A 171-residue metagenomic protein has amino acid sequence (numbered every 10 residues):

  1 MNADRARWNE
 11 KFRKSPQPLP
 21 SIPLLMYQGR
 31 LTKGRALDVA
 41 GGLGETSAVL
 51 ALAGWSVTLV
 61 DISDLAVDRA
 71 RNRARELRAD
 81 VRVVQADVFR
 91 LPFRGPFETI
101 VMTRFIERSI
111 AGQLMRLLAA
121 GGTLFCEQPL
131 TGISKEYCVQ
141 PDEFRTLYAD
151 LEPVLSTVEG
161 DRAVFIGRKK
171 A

Functional and structural regions predicted by a protein language model:
M1-L31: S-adenosyl-L-methionine
G34-G42: Conserved class I S-adenosyl-L-methionine
S63-L65: Conserved SAM/SAH-binding beta-strand->alpha-helix loop
A70-R71: Conserved SAM-binding loop
L77-V88: Conserved SAM-binding strand-loop segment of SAM-dependent methyltransferases
P92-T99: A short acidic, Gly/Pro-enriched loop at the edge of an enzyme's catalytic core that lines a small-molecule cofactor
A111-T123: A short glycine-rich, Lys/Arg-flanked "PGG" loop and its adjoining helix->strand segment in the class I
G121-T131: Conserved beta-strand signature within the Rossmann-like core of class I S-adenosyl-L-methionine
